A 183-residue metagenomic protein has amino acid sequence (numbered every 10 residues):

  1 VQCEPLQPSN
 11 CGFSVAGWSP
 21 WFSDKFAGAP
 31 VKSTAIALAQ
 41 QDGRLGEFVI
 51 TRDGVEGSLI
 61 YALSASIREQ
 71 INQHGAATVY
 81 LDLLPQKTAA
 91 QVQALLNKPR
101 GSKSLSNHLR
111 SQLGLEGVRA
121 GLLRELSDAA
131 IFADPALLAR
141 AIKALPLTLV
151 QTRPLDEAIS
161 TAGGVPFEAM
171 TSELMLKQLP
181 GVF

Functional and structural regions predicted by a protein language model:
V1-S19: Glycine-rich loop(s) and the adjacent beta-strand/alpha-helix scaffold that form part
S14, P20-L38: Rossmann-like NAD(P)H-binding beta-loop-alpha module
F26, A35-G181: Residue-level recognition of phosphate/Mg2+-coordinating polar/acidic sites in nucleotide-handling active sites
